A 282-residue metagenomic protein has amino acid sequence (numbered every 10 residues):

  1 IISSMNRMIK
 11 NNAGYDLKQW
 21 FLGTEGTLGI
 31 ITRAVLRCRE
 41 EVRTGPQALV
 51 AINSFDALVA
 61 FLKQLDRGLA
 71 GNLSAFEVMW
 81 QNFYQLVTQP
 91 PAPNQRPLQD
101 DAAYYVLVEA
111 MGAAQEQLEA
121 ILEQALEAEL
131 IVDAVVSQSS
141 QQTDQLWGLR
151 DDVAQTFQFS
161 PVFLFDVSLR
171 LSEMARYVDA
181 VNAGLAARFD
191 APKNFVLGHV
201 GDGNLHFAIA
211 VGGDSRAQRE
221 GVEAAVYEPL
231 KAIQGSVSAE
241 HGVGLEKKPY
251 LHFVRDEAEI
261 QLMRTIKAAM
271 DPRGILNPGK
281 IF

Functional and structural regions predicted by a protein language model:
I1-E77, L276: FAD-binding subdomain of flavoenzyme oxidoreductases
S3-F21, A186-A187, E220-Q234, R264: Short, hydrophobic/aliphatic alpha-helical segments
G26, F207, D271: Conserved, mostly hydrophobic/aromatic
L49-A225, P229, I233: C-terminal substrate-recognition/cap domain of FAD-linked oxidoreductases
V135-Q138, G242, P278-I281: Short coil/turn segments at secondary-structure boundaries
Q155-F157, P161, V167, E246-E259: C-terminal polymerase-core module
A232-V243, P272-L276: Alpha-helix capping/hinge segments and adjacent helical runs
K248-F282: Activity-critical C-terminal alpha-helical subdomain
